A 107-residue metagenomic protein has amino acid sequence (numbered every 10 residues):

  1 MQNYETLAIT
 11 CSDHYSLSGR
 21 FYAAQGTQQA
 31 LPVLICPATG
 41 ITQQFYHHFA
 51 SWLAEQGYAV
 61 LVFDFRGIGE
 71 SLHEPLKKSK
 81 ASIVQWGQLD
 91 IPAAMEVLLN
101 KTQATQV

Functional and structural regions predicted by a protein language model:
M1-Q25: N-terminal cap/lid segment of alpha/beta-hydrolase-fold proteins
Q25-Q28, K101: Short, flexible hinge/linker loops that cap or flank conserved catalytic cores
Q29, A59, Q106: Residues at the starts of beta-strands that form the adenosine-phosphate
A30, I35-I41: Active-site glycine-rich loops that stabilize anionic/oxyanionic intermediates across multiple enzyme folds
Q43-L76: Conserved alpha/beta-hydrolase
K80-K101: Alpha/beta-hydrolase active-site loop
K101-V107: Alpha/beta-hydrolase fold nucleophile elbow
